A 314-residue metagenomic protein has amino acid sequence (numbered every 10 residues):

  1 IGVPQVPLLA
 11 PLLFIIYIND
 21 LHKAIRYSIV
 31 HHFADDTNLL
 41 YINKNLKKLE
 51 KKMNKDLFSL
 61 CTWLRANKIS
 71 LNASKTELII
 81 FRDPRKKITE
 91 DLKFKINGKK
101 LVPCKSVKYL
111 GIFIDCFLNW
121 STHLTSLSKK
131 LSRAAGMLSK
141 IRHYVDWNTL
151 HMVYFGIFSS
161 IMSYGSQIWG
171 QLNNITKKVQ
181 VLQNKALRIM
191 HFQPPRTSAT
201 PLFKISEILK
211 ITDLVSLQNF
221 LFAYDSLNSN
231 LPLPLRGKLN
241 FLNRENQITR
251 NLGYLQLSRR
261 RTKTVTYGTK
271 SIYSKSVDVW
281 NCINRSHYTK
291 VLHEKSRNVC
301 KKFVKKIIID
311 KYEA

Functional and structural regions predicted by a protein language model:
I1-L13, L40-L46, F94, F117 (+4 more regions): Short, conserved non-catalytic motifs in the polymerase core
V6, A34-D36, L64, Y109-F117 (+6 more regions): Short, conserved catalytic/metal-binding micro-motifs enriched in Asp/Glu and His
P11-Y41: Active-site palm subdomain of RNA-directed nucleic acid polymerases
N38-T62, D83: Catalytic palm subdomain of template-directed nucleic-acid polymerases, centered on the conserved carboxylate motif
K55, S70-K105: Short, conserved micro-motifs composed of acidic
C61-N72, E77-I80, I175-N240: Short, charged alpha-helical motifs in flexible N/C-terminal segments and linkers
G98-I168: Basic, alpha-helical interaction scaffolds
L233-K275: Amphipathic alpha-helical
